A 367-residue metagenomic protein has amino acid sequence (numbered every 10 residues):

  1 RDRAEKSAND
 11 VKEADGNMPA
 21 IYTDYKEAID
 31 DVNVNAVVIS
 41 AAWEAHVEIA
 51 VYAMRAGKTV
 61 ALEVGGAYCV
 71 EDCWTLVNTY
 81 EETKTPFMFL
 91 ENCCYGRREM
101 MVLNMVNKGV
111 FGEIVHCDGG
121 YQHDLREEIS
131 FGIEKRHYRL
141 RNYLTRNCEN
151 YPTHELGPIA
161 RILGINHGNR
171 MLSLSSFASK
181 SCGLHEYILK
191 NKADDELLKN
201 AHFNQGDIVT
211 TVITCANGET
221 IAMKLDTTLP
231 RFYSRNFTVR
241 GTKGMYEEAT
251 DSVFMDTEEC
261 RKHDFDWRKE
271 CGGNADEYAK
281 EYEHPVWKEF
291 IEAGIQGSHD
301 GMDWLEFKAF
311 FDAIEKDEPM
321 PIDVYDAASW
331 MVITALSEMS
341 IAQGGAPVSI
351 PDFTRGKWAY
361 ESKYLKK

Functional and structural regions predicted by a protein language model:
R1-V11: NAD(P)-binding Rossmann-fold cofactor-contacting core
K6, I208, F232-K367: C-terminal helical cap and adjacent loop that interface with cofactors, partners, or active-site loops
M18-D24: Conserved SAM-binding strand-loop segment of SAM-dependent methyltransferases
I29-D31, N35-A36, A42-Y95, G109: Beta-strand-loop-alpha-helix segment that lines the small-molecule cofactor/substrate pocket of alpha/beta enzymes
V37, C117, I221: Receiver (REC) domain switch-region micro-motif
T83-M88, C93-F203, M245: Predominantly a Rossmann-like dinucleotide-binding segment in NAD(P)-dependent oxidoreductases
Q205, M223-Y233: Glycine-rich phosphate/pyrophosphate-binding beta-alpha loops
G206, T211-N217, G241: Active-site beta-strand termini and strand-to-loop segments that position acidic
